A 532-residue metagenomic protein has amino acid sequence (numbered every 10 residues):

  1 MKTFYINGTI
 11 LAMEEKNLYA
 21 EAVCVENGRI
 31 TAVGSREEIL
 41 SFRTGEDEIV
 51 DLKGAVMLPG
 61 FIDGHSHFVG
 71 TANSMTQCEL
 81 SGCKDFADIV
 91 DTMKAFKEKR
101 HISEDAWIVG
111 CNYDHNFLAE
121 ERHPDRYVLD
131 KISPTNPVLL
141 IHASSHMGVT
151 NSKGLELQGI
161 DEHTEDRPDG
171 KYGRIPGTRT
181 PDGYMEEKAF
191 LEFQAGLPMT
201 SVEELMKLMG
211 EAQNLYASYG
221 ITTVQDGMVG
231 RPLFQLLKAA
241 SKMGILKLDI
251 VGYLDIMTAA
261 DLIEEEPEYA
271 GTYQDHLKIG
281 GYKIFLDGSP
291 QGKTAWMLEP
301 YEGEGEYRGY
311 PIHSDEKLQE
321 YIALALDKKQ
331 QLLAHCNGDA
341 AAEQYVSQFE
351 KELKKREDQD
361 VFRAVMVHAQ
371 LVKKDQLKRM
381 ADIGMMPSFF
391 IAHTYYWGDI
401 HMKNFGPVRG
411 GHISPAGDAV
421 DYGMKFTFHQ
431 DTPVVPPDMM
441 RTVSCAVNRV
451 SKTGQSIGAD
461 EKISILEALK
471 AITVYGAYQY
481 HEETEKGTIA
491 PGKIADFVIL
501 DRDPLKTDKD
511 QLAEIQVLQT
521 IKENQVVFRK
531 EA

Functional and structural regions predicted by a protein language model:
K2-I6, L11, E15-E265, I284 (+8 more regions): Divalent metal-binding segments
I10, I515-R529: C-terminal accessory region downstream of the catalytic core in glycan-modifying enzymes
V33, I141, D226-G227, V251-D255 (+9 more regions): Generic beta-strand/beta-sheet core signal
H67, H276-T294, M385-Y395: Non-cysteine beta-strand/loop elements that form the S-adenosyl-L-methionine
S241-M243, E268-Q274, M380-G384: Acidic (Asp/Glu)-rich catalytic clusters
L262-T272, F389: Substrate-binding cleft/loops of secretory-pathway carbohydrate-active enzymes
A323-L332, A340-A364, A369, K374-D382 (+2 more regions): His/Asp/Glu-enriched, well-ordered alpha-helical/loop segment that forms or immediately abuts the divalent-metal
P504-Q511: Short, Lys/Arg- and Gly-enriched loop/turn segments at beta-strand edges
